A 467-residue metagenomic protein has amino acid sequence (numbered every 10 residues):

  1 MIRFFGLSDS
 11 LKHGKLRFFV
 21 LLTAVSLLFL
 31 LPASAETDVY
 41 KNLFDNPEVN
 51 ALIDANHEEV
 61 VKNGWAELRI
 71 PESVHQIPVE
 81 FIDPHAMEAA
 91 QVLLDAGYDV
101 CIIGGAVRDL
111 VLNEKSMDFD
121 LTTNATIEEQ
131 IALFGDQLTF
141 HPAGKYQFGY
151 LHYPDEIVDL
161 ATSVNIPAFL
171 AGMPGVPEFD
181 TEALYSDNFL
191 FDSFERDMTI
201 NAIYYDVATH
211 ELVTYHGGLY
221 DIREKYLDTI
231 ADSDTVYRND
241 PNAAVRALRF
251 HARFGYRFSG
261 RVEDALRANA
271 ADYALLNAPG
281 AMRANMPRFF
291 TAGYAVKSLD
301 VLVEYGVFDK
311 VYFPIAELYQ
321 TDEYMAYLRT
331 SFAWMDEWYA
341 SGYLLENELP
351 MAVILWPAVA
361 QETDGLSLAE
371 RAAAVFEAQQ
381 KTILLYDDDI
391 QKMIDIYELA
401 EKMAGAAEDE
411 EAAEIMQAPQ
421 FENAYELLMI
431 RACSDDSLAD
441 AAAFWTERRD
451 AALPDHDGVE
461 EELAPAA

Functional and structural regions predicted by a protein language model:
I2-L22, L27-A467: Catalytic cores of the polymerase beta-like nucleotidyltransferase superfamily and closely associated nucleotide
